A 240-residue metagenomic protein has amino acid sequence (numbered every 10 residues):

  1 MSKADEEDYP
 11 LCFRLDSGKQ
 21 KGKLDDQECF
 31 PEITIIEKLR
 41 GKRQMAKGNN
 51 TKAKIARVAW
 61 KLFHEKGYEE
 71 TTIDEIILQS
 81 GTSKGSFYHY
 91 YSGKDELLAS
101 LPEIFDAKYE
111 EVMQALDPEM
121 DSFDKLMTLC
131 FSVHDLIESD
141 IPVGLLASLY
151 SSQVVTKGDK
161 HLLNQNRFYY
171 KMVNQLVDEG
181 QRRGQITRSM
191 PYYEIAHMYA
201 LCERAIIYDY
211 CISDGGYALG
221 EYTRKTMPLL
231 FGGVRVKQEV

Functional and structural regions predicted by a protein language model:
D5-K42, S132-D135, K171, Q175-R183 (+2 more regions): C-terminal peripheral helix-coil segments that are non-catalytic and often amphipathic
C12-K66, E70-T82, E96: Basic, helix-initiating cap at the start of DNA-binding domains
N49-R57, E69-E70, G81, Y90-Q114 (+3 more regions): An amphipathic alpha-helix adjacent to DNA-recognition modules
G85: Key DNA-contact positions within bacterial/archaeal DNA-binding proteins
S100, Q114-S139, Y192-Y199, G220 (+1 more regions): Hydrophobic alpha-helical connector segments
D124, H161-N166, R182-M198, Y217-E221: All-alpha amphipathic helical-bundle segments outside canonical DNA-binding/catalytic cores that form hydrophobic
D135-N174, R182-Q185: Short secondary-structure transition hinges
